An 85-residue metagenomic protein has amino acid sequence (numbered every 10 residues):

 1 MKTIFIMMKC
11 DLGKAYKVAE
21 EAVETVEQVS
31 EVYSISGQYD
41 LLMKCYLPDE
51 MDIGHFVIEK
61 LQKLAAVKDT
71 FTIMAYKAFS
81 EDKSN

Functional and structural regions predicted by a protein language model:
M1-N85: A compositional/biophysical signature of low hydrophobicity enriched in polar/charged and small residues
